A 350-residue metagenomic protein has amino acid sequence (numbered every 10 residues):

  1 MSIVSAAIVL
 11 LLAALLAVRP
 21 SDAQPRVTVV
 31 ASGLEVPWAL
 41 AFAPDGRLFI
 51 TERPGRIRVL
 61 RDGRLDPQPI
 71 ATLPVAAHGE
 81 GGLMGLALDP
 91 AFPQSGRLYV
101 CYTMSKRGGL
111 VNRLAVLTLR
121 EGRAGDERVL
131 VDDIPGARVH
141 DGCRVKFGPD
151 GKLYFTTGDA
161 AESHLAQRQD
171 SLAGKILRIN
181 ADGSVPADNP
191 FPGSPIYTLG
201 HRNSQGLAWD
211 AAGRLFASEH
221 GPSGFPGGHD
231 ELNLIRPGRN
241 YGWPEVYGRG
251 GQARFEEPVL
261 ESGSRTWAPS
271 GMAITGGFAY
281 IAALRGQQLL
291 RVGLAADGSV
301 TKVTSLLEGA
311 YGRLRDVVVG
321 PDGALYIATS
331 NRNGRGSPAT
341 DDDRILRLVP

Functional and structural regions predicted by a protein language model:
V29-E35, I70-H78, V131-A137, P195-L199 (+2 more regions): Surface loop/turn motifs at the tips and blade-to-blade linkers of beta-strand repeat domains
V29-G55, A268-A273: Beta-strand-rich domains and repeat architectures in extracellular enzymes and scaffolds, especially beta-propellers
W38-A41, A87, K146, A208 (+2 more regions): Conserved beta-strand position repeated across blades of beta-propeller domains
R47, R56, R97, K152-Y154 (+3 more regions): Generic structural signal for coil-to-beta-strand starts
F49-P69: Beta-propeller domains
D66-D89: Blade-loop segments of beta-propeller domains
G81-L83, A91-P93, D159-L314, D322 (+1 more regions): Beta-propeller domain segments
V111-F147: Asp-box/WD-like beta-propeller blade repeats and closely related beta-sheet repeat scaffolds
